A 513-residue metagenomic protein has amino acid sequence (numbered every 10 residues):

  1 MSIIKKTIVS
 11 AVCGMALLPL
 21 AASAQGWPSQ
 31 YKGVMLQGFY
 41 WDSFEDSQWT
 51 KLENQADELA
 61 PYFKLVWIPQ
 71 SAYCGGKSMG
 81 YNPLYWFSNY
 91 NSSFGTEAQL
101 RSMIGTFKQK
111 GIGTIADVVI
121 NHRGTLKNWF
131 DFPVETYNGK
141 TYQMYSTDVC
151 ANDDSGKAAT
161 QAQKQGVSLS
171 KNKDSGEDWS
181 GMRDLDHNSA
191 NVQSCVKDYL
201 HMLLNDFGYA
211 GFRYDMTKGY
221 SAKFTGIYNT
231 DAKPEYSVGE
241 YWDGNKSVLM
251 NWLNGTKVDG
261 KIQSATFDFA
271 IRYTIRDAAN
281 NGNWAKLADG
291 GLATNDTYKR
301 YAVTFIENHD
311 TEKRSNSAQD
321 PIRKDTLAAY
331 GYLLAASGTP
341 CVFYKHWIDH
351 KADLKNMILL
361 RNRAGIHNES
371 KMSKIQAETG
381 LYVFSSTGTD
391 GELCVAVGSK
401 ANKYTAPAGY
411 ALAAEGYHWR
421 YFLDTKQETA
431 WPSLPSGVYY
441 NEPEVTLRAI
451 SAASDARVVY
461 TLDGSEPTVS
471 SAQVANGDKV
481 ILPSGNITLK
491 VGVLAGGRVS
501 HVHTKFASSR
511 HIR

Functional and structural regions predicted by a protein language model:
M1-A11: Bacterial N-terminal signal peptides that target proteins for export
S10-P19: Bacterial N-terminal signal peptides
L20-A24: Sec/Tat signal peptide C-region and signal peptidase I cleavage site
Q25-W41, K51-A60, Q70-L84, R101-I112 (+2 more regions): Active-site-proximal helices and loops of the catalytic beta/alpha 8
S71, M144-Y209, T217-G219, F224-I227 (+1 more regions): Polysaccharide-binding and catalytic clefts of secreted carbohydrate-active enzymes
K77-F87, H122-S168, T230-D231: Aromatic- and acidic-residue-enriched segments that line the glycan-binding/catalytic groove of carbohydrate-active
G95-N128, V134: Substrate-binding cleft of carbohydrate-active enzyme catalytic domains
K426-R513: Short, compositionally stereotyped local motifs that mark structural "simplifiers"
